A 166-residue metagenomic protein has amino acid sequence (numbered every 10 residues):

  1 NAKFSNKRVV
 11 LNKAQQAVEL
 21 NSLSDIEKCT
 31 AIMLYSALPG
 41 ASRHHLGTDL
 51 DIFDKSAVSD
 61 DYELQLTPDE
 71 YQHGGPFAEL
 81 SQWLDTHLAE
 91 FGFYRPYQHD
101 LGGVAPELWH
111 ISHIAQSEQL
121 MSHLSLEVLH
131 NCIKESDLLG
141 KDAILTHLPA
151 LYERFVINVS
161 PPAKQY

Functional and structural regions predicted by a protein language model:
N1-Q165: Cell-envelope/glycan interface and biosynthesis
